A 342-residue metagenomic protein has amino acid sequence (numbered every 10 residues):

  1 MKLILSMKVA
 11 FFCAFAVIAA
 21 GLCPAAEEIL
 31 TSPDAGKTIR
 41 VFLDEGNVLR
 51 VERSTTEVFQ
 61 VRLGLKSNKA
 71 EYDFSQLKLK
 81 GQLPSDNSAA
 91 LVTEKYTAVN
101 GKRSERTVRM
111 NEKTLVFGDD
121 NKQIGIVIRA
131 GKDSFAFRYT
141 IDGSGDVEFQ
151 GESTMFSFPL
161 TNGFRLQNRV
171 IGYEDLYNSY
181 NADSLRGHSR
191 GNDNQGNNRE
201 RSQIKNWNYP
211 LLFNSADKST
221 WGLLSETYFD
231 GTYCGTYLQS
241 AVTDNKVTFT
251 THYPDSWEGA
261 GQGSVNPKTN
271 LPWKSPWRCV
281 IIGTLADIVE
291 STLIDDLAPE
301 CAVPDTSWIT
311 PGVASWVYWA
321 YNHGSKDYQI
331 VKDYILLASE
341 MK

Functional and structural regions predicted by a protein language model:
M1-V9: Positively charged n-region of N-terminal signal peptides that target proteins for export
K8-A20: Bacterial N-terminal signal peptides
A19, C23-E27: Boundary at the C-terminal end of the N-terminal hydrophobic targeting segment
E27-I294: N-terminal accessory beta-strand-rich subdomains and adjacent acidic, glycine-rich linkers that precede catalytic cores
T269-M341: An acidic-aromatic substrate-binding cleft motif
